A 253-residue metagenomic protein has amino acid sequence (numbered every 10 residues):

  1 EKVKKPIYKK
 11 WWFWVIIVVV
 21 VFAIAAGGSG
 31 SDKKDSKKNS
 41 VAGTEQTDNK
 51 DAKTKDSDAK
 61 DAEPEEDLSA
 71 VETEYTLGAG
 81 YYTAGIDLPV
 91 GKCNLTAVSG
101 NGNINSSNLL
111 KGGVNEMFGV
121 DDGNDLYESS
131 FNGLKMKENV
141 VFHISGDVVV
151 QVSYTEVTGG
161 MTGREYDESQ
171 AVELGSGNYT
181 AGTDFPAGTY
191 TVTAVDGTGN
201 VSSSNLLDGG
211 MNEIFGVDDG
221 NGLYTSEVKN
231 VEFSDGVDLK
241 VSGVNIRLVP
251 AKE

Functional and structural regions predicted by a protein language model:
E1-D87, I144-E173, L248-E253: N-terminal Sec-dependent export signals
Y75, I86, L134, T183 (+1 more regions): Residue "hotspots" at secondary-structure boundaries inside conserved domains
L88-K92, F185-T189: Extended extracellular/luminal ectodomain segments enriched in beta-structured repeat modules
G91-N94, G100-G102: Primarily extracytoplasmic ectodomains and periplasmic/lumenal surface modules that are beta-strand-rich
L95-A97, V192-A194: Non-cytosolic beta-sheet module surface loops
S99-Q170, D196-E253: Primarily secretory-pathway and cell-envelope proteins
